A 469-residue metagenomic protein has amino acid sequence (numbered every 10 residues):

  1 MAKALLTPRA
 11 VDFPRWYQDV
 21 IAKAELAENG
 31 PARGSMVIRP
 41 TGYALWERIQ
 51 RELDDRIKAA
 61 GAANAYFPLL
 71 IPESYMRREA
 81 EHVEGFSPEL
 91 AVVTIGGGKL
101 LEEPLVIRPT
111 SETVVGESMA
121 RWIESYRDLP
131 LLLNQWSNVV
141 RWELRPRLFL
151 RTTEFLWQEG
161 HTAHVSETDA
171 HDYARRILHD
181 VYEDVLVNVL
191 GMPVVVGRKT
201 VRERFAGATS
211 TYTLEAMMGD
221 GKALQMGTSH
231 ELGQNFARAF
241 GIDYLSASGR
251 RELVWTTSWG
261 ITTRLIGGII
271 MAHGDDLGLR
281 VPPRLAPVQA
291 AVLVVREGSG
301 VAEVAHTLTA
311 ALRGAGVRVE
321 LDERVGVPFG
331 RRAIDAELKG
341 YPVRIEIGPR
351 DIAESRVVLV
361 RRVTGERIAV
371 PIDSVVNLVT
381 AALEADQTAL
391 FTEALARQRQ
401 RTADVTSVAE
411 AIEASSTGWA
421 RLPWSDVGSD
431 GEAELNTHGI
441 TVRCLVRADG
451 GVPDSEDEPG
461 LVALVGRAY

Functional and structural regions predicted by a protein language model:
M1-Y469: NTP/phosphate- and nucleic-acid-binding module
